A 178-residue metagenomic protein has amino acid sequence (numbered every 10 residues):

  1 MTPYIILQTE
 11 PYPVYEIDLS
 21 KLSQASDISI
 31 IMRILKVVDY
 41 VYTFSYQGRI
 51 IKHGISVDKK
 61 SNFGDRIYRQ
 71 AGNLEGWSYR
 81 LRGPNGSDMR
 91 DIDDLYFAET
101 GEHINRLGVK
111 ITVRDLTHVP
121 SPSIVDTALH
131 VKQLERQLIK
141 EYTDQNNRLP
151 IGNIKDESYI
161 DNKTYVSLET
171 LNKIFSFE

Functional and structural regions predicted by a protein language model:
M1-I51, I55-E178: Boundary/linker segments flanking structured domains
